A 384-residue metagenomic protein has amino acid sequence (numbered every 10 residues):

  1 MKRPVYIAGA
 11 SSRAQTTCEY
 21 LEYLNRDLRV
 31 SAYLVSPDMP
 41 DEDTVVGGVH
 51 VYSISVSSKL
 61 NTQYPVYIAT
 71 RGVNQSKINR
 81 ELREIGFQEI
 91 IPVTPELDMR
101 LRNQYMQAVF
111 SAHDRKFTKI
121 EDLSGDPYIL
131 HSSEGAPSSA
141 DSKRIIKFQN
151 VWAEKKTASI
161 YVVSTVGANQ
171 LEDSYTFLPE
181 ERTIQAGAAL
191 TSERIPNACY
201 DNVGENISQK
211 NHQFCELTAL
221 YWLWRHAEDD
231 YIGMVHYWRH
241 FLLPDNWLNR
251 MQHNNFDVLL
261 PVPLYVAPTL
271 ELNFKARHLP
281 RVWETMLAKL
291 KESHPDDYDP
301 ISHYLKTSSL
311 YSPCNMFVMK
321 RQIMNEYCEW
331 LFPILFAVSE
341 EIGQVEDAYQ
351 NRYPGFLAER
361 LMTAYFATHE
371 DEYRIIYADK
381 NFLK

Functional and structural regions predicted by a protein language model:
K2-E22: Glycine-rich adenosine-cofactor-binding loop
V5-G9, Y67, N315-M316: A residue-level structural signature of the nucleotidyltransferase/glycosyltransferase Rossmann-like core
I7-A8, L34, A69, Y161-V163 (+1 more regions): Short hydrophobic segments within beta-strands
A10-R13, R71-N74, T165-G167: Short beta->alpha connector loops
N25-V30, D371: A generic structural motif
V30-P37: Short internal beta-strands
P37-E134: Phosphate-bearing ligand-interacting subdomains that bind or position ATP/ADP/UDP/GDP/NAD(P) or nucleotide-linked
R115-K384: ER/Golgi luminal nucleotide-sugar-dependent glycosyltransferases, focusing on the catalytic module
